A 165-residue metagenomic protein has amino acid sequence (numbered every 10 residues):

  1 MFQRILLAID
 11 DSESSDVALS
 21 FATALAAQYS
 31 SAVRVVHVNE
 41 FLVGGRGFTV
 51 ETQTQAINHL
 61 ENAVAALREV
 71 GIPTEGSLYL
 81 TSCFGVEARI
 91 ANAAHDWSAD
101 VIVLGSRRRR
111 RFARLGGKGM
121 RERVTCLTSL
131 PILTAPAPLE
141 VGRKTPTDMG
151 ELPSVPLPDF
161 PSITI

Functional and structural regions predicted by a protein language model:
Q3-V50, E69-E75, L127, G150-I165: Small/aliphatic-rich secondary-structure junction motif
S14, V86, R110-F112: Short glycine-rich, flexible loops that bind phosphorylated cofactors or substrates
A32, R123, S129-L133: Proline-centered loop/turn at the N-terminus of a beta-strand
H37, L78-L80, P136: Residue-level recognition of beta-strand->loop/alpha-helix junctions
L42-V43, F84, R111, G142: Generic structural signal for helix capping and beta-alpha/helix-loop junctions
V50-E61: Short, surface-exposed alpha-helical segments at coil->helix boundaries
R68-I102, E122, V141-K144, S162-T164: Structural beta-alpha unit
V101-L127, P138-T145: Glycine-rich, Arg-bearing micro-motifs that act as flexible, cationic patches
